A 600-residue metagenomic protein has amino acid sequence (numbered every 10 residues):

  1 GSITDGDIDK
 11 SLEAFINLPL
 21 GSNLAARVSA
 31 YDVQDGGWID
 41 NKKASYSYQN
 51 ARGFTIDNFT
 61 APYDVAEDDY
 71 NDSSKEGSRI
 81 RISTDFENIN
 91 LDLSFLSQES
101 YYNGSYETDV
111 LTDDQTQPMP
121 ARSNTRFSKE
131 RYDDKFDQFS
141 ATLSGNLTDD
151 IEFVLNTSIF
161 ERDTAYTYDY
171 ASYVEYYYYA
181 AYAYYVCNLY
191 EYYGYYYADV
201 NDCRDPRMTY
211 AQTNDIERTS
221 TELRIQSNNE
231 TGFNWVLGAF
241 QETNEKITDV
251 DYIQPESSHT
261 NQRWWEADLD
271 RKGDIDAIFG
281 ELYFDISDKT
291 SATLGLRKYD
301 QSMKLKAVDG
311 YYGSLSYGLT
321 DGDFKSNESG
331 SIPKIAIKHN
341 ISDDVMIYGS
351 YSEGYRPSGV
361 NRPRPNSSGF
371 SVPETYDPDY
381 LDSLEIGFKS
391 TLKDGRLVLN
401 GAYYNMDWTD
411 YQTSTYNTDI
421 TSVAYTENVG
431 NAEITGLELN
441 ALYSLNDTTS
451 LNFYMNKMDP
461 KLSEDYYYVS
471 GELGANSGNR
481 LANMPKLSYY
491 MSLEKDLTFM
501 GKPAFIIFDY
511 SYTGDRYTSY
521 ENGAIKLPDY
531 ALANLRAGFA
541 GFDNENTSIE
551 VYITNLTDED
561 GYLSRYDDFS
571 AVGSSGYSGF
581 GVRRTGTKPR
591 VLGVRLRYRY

Functional and structural regions predicted by a protein language model:
D5-S105, K135-F139, N146, Q226-E242 (+5 more regions): Transmembrane beta-barrel wall of Gram-negative outer-membrane proteins
N23-A26, N88-L91, D150-F153, T231-W235 (+6 more regions): Repeated loop/turn-to-beta-strand initiation elements of outer-membrane beta-barrel proteins
I39-D69, N103-F127, D169-A211, D251-D268 (+5 more regions): Solvent-exposed loop segments that connect transmembrane elements
T60-W235, E242-N244, V398-L399: Outer-membrane beta-barrel domain signature, strongest for Gram-negative TonB-dependent receptors and also present
S83-D85, I225-N228, N234, G238-E242 (+1 more regions): Structural signature of Gram-negative outer-membrane beta-barrels, strongest in the C-terminal barrel of TonB-dependent
T142-N146, E152-Y170, N340, M346-R356 (+5 more regions): Membrane-embedded beta-barrel scaffold of Gram-negative outer-membrane proteins
D288-A292, N400, N405-D407, E427-Y520 (+1 more regions): Gram-negative outer-membrane beta-barrel transporters
D407, S511-S519, F539-Y600: C-terminal beta-signal and adjacent terminal beta-strands/loops of Gram-negative outer-membrane beta-barrel proteins
